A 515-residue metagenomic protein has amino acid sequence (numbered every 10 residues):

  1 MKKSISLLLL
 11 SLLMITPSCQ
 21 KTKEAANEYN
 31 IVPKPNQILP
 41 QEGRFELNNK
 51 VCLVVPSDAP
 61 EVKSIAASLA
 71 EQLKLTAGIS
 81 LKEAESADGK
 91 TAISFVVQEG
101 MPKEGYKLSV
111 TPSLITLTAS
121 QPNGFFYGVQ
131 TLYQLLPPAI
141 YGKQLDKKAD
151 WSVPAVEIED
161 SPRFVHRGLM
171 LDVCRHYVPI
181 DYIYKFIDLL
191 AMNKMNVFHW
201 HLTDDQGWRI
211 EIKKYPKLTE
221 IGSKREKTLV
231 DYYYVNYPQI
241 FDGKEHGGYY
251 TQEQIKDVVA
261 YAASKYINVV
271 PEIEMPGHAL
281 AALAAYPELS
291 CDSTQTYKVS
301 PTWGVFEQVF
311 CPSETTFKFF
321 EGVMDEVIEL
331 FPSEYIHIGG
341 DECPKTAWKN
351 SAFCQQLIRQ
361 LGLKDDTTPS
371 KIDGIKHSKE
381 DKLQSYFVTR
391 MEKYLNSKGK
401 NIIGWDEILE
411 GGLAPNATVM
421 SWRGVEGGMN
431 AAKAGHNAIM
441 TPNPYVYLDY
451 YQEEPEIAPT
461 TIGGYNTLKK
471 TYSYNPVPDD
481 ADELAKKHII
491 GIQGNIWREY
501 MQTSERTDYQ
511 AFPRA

Functional and structural regions predicted by a protein language model:
M1-E28: Bacterial Sec-dependent N-terminal signal peptides
C19-F164, R506: Contiguous, structured surface segment used for ligand recognition
V62, P179, W208-I210, A279-A281 (+3 more regions): Extracytoplasmic/secreted cell-surface and envelope-processing proteins
I79, M195, K265-I267, K400 (+1 more regions): Short glycine/serine/threonine/alanine-rich loop segments
G100-Y335, R390, Y394, H488 (+1 more regions): Feature activates predominantly on carbohydrate-active enzymes
C174, T203-G207, E274-H278, D341-K345 (+4 more regions): Active-site beta-loop-alpha junctions enriched in small/polar residues
A282-E288, D292, Y297-A417, W422-A434: Active-site neighborhood of glycoside hydrolase catalytic domains
N401-A417, W422-R514: Flexible, acidic glycine-rich loops studded with aromatic residues
